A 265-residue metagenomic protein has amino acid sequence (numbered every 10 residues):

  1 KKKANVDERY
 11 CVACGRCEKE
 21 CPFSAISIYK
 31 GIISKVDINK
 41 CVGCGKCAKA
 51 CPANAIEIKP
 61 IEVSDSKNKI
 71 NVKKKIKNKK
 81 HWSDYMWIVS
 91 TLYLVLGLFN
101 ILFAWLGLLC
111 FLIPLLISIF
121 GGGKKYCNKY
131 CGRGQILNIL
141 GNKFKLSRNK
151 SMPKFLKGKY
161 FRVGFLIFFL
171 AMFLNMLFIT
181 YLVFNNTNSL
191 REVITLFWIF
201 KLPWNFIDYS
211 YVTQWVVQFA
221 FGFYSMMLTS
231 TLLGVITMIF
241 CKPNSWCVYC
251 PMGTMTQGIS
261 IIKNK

Functional and structural regions predicted by a protein language model:
K1-E20, S24-Y29, N39, K46-K49 (+1 more regions): Non-ligating segments of multi-cofactor redox enzymes
I33-V36: Minor-groove-contacting beta-hairpin "wing" of winged helix-turn-helix DNA-binding domains
